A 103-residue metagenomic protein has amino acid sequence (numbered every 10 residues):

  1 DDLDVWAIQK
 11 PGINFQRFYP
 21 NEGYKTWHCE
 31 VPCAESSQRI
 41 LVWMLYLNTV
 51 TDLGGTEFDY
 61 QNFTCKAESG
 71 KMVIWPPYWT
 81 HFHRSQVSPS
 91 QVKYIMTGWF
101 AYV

Functional and structural regions predicted by a protein language model:
D1-M72, T80-V103: Fe(II)/2-oxoglutarate oxygenase catalytic core
